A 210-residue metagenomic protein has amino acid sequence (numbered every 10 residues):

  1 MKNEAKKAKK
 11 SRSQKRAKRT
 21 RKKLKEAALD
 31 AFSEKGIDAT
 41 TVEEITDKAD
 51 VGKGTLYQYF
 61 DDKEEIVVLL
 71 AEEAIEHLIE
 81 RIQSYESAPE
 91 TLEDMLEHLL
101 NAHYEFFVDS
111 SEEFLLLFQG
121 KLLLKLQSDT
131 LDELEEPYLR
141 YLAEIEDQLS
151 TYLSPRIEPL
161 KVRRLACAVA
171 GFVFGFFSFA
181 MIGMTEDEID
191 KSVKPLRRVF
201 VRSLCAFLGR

Functional and structural regions predicted by a protein language model:
M1-K35, A39-K48, E65: Basic, helix-initiating cap at the start of DNA-binding domains
R21, A39, G54, K63-E64 (+2 more regions): A short, glycine- and basic residue-enriched loop/turn that sits immediately adjacent to a domain's principal
A49-F60: Short hydrophobic/aromatic patch on the recognition helix
F60, V67-A74, R81: Alpha-helical DNA-contacting segments of helix-turn-helix folds
L69, Q83-D109, V162-V169: Hydrophobic alpha-helical connector segments
E76-I79, Q83, Q127-S154, R163-C167 (+2 more regions): Amphipathic alpha-helical packing segments from all-alpha helical-bundle domains
F107-D132, S178-I182: Amphipathic alpha-helical segments used for helix-helix packing
Y152-V199, R210: Hydrophobic/aromatic-rich alpha-helical bundle segments in the mid-to-C-terminal region
